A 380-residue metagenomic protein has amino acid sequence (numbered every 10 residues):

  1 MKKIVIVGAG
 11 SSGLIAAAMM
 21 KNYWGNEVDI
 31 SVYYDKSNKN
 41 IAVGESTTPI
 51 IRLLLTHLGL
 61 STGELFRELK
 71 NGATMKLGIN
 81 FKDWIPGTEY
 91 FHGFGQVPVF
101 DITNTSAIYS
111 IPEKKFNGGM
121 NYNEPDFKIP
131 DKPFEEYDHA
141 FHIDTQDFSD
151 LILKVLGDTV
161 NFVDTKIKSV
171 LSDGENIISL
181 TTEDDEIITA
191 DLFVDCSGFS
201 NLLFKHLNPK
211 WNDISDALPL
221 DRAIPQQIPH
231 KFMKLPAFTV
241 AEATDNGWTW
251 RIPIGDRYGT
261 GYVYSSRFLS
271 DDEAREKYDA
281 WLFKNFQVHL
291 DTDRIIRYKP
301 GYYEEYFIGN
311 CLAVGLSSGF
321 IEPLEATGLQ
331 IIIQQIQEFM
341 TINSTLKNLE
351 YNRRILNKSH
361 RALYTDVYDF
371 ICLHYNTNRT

Functional and structural regions predicted by a protein language model:
M1-G10: Beta1/beta-strand and adjacent pyrophosphate-binding region of the FAD-binding site in flavoprotein oxidoreductases
G13: N-terminal Rossmann-fold NAD(P) dinucleotide-binding loop
K21-V43: Glycine-rich FAD pyrophosphate-binding loop
K39-F127: Dinucleotide-binding Rossmann-like beta1-alpha1 core, especially the glycine-rich loop that anchors the ADP
Y137-R275, I336: Predominantly flavin-linked oxidoreductase catalytic cores and closely associated redox partners
T244-R297, G319-Q330, I342-T345: Conserved FAD/dinucleotide-binding core of flavoprotein oxidoreductases
Y306-L324: Short FAD-binding loop at a beta-strand-to-alpha-helix junction that anchors the flavin cofactor in diverse
E338-T380: Active-site-proximal substrate-binding core of FAD-dependent oxidoreductases
